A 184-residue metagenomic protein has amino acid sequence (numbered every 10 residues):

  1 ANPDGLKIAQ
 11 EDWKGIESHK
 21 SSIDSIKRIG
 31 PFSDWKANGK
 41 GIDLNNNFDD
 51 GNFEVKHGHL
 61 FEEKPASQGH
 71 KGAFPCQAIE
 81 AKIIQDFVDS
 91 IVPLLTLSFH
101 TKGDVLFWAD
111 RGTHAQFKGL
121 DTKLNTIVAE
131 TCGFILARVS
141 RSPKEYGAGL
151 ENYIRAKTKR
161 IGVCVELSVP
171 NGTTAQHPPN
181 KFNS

Functional and structural regions predicted by a protein language model:
A1-D110, N171-T174: Active-site/substrate-binding loop(s) of hydrolase catalytic cores
E17-K20, A115-T122: Cysteine protease catalytic core and zymogen-processing segment of caspase-like enzymes
D43-N46, R138, C164-E166: Structural signal for conserved beta-strand scaffold positions within catalytic alpha/beta enzyme cores
K82, S90-D104, G119-P143: Active-site-adjacent substrate-binding region of metalloamidase/peptidase-like peptide-processing proteins
D86, T126-I127, Y153-A156: Surface-exposed charge patches
S90, L95-S98, V105-K118, G147-S184: Active-site-adjacent mobile loop/cap segments within catalytic or ligand-binding domains
